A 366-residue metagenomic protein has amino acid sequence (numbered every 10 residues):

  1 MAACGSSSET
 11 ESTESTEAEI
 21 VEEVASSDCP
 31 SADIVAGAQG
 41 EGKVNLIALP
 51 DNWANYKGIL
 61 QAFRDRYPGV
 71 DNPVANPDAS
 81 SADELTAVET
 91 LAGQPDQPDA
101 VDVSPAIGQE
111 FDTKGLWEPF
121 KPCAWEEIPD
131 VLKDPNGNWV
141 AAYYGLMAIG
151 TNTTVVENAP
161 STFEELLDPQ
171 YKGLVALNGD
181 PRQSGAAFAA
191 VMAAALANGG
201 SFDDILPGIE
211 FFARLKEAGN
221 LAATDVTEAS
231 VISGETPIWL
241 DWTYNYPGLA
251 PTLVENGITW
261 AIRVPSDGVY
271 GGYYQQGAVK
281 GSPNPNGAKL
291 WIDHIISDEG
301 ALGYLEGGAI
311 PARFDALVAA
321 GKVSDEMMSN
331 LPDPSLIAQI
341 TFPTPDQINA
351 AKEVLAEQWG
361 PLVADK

Functional and structural regions predicted by a protein language model:
A3-E14: Bacterial lipoprotein signal-peptidase II cleavage site
E19-I20, S335-K366: Conserved C-terminal helix/tail region of periplasmic/extracytoplasmic solute-binding proteins
I20-A32, E41-G58: Extracytoplasmic "Venus flytrap"
G37, E41, A62, R66-G69 (+13 more regions): Structured segments of extracytoplasmic/periplasmic soluble domains in secreted or envelope-associated proteins
N45-Q61, N72-E89, P95-E235: Extracytoplasmic ligand-binding site segments that recognize negatively charged/polar headgroups
I107-E110, I238-I258: A ligand-binding cleft/hinge motif common to bilobed small-molecule-binding domains
D130-V131, Y144-A148, I209-R214, N220 (+1 more regions): Periplasmic-binding protein-like
Y270, Y274, A278-P343: Mature extracytoplasmic/periplasmic domains
